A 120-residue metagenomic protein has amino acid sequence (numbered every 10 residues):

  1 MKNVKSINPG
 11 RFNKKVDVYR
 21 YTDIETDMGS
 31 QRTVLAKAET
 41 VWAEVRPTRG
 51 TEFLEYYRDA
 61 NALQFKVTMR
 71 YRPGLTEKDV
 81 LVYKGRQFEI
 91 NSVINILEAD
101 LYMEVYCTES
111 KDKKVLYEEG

Functional and structural regions predicted by a protein language model:
M1-D27: Active-site-proximal polar cores
I24, S30-G120: Short, conserved turn/kink motifs that form compact alpha/beta structural patches or helix kinks used as
